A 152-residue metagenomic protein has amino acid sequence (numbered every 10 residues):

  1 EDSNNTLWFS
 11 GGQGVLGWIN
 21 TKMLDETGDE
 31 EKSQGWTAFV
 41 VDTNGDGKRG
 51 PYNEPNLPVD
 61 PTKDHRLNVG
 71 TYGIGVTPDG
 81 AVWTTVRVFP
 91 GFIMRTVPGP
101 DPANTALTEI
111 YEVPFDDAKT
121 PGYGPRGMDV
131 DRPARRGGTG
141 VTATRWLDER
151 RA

Functional and structural regions predicted by a protein language model:
E1-N4, F9-L16, R49-G80, T84 (+3 more regions): Signature of short aromatic-glycine-proline-rich micro-motifs recurring in repeat-based ectodomains
V15-G28, P90-V97, T144-A152: Structural motif
K22-V69, P100-Y123, A152: Surface-exposed loop and turn segments in beta-propeller and other repeat-based domains that flank or scaffold
V82, T96, P100-A103: Ligand-binding pocket scaffold of soluble enzyme catalytic domains
